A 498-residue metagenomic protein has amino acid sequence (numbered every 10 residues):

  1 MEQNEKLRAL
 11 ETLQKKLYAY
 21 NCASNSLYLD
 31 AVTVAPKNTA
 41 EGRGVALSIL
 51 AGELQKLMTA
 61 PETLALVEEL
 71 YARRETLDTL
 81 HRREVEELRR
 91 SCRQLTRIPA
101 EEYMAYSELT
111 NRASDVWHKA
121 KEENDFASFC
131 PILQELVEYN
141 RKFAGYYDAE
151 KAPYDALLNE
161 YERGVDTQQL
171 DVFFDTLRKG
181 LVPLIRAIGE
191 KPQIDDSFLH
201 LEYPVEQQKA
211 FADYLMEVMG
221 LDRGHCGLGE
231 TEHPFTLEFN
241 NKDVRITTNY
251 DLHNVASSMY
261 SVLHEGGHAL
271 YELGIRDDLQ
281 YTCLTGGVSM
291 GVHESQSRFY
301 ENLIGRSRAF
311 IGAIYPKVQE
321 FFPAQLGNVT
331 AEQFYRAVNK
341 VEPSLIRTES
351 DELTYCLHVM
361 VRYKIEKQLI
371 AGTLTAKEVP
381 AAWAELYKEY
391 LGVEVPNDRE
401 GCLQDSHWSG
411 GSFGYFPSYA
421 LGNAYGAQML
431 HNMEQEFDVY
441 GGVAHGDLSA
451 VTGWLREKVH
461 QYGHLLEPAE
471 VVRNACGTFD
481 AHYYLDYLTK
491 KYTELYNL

Functional and structural regions predicted by a protein language model:
E2-K6, N25, V32, N38 (+4 more regions): C-terminal, non-catalytic "cap/extension" segments appended to globular domains
E2-R163, L465-E467, H482, T489-L498: A well-structured
L10, D148, H264, S297 (+3 more regions): Divalent metal-coordination and catalytic microenvironments
L10, S257-R276, E294-R298: Active-site recognition of the HExxH zinc-binding catalytic motif
G42, E102-A105, I132, P204 (+13 more regions): Secondary-structure capping and boundary motifs in well-ordered enzyme cores
Y106-V255: Contiguous, non-catalytic segments that form substrate-binding/exosite surfaces or channel walls
K119-A127, G164, L184-D196, R276-C283 (+3 more regions): Inter-helical turn/loop segments and adjacent helix faces that build the functional surface of alpha-helical bundle
G286-G327: Post-HExxH zinc-binding segment in Zn-dependent metallohydrolases
